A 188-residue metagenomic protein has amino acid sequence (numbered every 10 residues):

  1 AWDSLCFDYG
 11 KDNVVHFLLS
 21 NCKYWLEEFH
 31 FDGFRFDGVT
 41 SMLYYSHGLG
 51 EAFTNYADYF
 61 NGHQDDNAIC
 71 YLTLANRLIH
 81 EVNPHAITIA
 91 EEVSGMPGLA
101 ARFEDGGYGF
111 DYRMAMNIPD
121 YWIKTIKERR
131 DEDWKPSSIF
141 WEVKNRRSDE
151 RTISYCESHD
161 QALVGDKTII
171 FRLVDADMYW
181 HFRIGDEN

Functional and structural regions predicted by a protein language model:
A1-Q64: Substrate-binding/active-site clefts of carbohydrate-active enzymes
H30-D32, H47-N188: Conserved alpha/beta catalytic core and glycan-binding cleft of carbohydrate-active enzymes
